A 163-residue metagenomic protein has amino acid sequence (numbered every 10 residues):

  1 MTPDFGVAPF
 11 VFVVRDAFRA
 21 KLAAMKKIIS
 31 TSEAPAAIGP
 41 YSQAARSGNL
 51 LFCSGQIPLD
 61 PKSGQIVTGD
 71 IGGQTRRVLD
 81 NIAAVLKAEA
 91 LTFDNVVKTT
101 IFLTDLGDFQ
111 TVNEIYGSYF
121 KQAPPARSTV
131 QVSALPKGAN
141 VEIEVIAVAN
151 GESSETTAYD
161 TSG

Functional and structural regions predicted by a protein language model:
P9-A24: Short, Lys/Arg-enriched N-terminal segments with co-localized hydrophobic residues within the first ~10-30 amino acids
M25-G163: Short, polar/acidic, helix-capping and beta-turn segments at strand->helix junctions that line the mouths
